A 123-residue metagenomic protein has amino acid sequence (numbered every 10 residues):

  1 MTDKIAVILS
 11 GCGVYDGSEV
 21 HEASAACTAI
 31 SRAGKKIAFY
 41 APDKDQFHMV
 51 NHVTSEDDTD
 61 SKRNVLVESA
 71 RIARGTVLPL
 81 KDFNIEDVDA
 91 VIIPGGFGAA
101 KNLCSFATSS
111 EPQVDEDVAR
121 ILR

Functional and structural regions predicted by a protein language model:
M1-R123: Extended, subdomain-level signal for the structured scaffold at the beginning of enzyme domains
